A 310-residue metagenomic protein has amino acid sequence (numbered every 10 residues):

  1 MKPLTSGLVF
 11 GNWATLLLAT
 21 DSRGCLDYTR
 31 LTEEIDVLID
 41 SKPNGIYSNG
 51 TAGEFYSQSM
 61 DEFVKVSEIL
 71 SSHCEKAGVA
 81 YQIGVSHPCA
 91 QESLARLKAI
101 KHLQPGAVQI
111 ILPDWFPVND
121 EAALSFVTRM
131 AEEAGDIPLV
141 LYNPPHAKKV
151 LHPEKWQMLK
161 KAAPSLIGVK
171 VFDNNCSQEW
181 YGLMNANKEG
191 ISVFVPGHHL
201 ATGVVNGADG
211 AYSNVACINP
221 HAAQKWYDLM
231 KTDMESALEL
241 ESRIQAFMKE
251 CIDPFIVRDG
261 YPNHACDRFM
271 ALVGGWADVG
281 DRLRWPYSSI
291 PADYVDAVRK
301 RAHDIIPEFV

Functional and structural regions predicted by a protein language model:
K2-K148, Y287: Active-site beta->alpha loop and helix N-cap motifs at the rims of alpha/beta catalytic domains
G7-F10, S213, C217, Y261: Alpha-helix N-cap/helix-start motif at coil-to-helix transitions, marked by capping-box chemistry
W13-L17, S41-K42, P220-V310: C-terminal alpha-helical cap/extension of soluble enzyme domains
L26, E33, Q58-D61, K65 (+9 more regions): Conserved active-site and cofactor/substrate-binding residues in soluble primary-metabolism enzymes
V66-L70, P105, M130-A131, N214-A216 (+2 more regions): Short, structured secondary-structure boundary patches
R129-G135, P144-F255: Catalytic alpha/beta core domains of metabolic enzymes, predominantly
